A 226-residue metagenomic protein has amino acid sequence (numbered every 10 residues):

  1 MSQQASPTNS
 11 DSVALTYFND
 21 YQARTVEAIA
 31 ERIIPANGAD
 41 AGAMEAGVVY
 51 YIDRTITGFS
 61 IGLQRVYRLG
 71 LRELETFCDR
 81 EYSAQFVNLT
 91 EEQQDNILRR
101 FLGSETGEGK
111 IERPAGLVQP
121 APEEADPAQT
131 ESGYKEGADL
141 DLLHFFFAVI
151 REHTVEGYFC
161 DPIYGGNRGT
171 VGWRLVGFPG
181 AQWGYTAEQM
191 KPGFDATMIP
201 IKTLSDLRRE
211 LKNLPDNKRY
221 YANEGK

Functional and structural regions predicted by a protein language model:
M1-Q4: Structured mid-domain segments that build the active-site/substrate or prosthetic-cofactor binding neighborhood
S6-A43: Immediate post-signal-peptide N-terminus of mature secreted/exported proteins
N9-S12, Q22-R24, A28, G47-N88 (+1 more regions): Mature-region segments of soluble proteins
